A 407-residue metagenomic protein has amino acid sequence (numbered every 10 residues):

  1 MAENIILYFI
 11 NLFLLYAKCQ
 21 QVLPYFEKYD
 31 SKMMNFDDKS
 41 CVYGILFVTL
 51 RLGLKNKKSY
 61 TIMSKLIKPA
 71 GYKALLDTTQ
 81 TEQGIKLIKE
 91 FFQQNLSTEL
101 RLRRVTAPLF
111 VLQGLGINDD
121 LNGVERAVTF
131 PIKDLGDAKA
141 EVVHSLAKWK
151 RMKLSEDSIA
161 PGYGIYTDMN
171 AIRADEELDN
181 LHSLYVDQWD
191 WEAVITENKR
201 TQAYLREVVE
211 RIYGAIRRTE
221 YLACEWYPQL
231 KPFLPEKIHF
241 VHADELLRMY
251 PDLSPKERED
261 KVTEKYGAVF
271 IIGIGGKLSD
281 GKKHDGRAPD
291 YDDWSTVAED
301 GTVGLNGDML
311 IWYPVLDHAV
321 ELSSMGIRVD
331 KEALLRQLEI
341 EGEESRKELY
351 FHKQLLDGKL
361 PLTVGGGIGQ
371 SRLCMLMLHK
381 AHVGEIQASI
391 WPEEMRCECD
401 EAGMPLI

Functional and structural regions predicted by a protein language model:
A2-L7: Extreme N-terminal basic, low-complexity initiation segments that serve as generic localization/processing leaders
Y8, L15-K18, K32-N35, K39-I45 (+2 more regions): Short, positively charged and aromatic/hydrophobic N-terminal segments
Q20-P24, Y29: Cationic, amphipathic, low-complexity segments that mediate targeting or membrane/lipid association
S64-H182, D190-V194: Class II aminoacyl-tRNA synthetase-like tRNA-binding/catalytic domains
Q83-L87, F91, R200-E207, R211 (+3 more regions): Generic recognition of stable, solvent-exposed alpha-helical segments in well-folded globular domains
L96-R103, I212-A223, A381: A generic secondary-structure signal for well-formed alpha-helical elements
T167-K261: Extended, charged alpha-beta segments that form solvent-exposed binding/catalytic grooves in nucleic-acid-handling
I172, A243-I407: A translation/RNA-centric and nucleic-acid-associated enzymatic feature enriched in Class II aminoacyl-tRNA synthetases
